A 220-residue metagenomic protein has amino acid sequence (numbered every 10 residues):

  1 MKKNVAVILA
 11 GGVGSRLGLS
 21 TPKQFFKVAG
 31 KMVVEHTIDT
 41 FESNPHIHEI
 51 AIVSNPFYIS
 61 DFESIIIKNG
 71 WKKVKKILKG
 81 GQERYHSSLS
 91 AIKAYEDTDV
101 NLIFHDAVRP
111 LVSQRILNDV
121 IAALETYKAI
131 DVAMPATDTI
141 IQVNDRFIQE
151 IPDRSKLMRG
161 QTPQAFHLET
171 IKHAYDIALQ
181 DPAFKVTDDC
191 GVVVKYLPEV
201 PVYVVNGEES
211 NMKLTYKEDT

Functional and structural regions predicted by a protein language model:
K2-I59: N-terminal glycine-rich phosphate-binding loop and ensuing alpha1 helix
K3, H48-I50, N101, K128-A129 (+1 more regions): Residues at the starts of beta-strands that form the adenosine-phosphate
I8, V34, A91, D106 (+3 more regions): Residue-level signal for inorganic ion chemistry
L17, F62-E63, V120: Hydrophobic packing residues within well-ordered alpha-helices of enzyme cores
E35-D99, D181-P182: Conserved N-terminal catalytic core of the sugar/cofactor nucleotidyltransferase
K76, Q82-V143, F147, Q161: Conserved beta-loop-beta/alpha segment of the NTase-like Rossmann-fold superfamily that binds/positions NTPs
E150-G160: A recurrent flexible, glycine/aromatic-enriched loop bordering the glycosyltransferase active site that acts as
R159-T220: Conserved alpha/beta core of the MobA/IspD/sugar-nucleotide pyrophosphorylase nucleotidyltransferase superfamily
